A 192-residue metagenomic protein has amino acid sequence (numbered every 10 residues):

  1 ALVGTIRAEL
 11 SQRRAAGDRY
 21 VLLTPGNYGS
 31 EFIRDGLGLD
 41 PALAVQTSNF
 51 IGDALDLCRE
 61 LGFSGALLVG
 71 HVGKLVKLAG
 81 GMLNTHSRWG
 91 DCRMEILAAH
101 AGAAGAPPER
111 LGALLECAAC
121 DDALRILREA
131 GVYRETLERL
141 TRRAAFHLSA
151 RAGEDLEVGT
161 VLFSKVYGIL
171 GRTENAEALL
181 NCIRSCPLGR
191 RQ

Functional and structural regions predicted by a protein language model:
A1-S64, K74-Q192: N-terminal loops that bind phosphate or other acidic moieties and the adjacent beta-alpha structural core
H71: Glycine- and acidic-rich phosphate- and metal-coordinating loops
